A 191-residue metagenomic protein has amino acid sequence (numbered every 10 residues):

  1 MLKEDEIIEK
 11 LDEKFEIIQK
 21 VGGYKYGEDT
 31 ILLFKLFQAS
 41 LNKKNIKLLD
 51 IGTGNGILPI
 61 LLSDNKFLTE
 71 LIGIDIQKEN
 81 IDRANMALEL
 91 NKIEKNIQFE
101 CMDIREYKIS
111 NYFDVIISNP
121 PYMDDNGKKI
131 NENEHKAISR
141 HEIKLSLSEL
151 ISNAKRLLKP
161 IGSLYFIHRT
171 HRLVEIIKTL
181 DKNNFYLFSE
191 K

Functional and structural regions predicted by a protein language model:
K3-K43, T53-D64: SAM-dependent Rossmann-like transferase core, predominantly class I methyltransferases with a strong bias toward
E16, E70, N96-Q98, Y186-S189: Conserved beta-strand segments of alpha/beta enzyme cores
Q19, E100-M102, H168: Short loop/edge segments at beta-strand edges and connector loops that shape dinucleotide/nucleotide cofactor-binding
K35-S118, D124-N126: Conserved SAM/SAH cofactor-binding pocket of Class I
N85, K128-N131, I177-L180: Short amphipathic alpha-helical segments
P120-E149: Mobile active-site "lid"/loop adjacent to the S-adenosyl-L-methionine
K144-K191: Conserved Class I SAM-dependent methyltransferase catalytic core
